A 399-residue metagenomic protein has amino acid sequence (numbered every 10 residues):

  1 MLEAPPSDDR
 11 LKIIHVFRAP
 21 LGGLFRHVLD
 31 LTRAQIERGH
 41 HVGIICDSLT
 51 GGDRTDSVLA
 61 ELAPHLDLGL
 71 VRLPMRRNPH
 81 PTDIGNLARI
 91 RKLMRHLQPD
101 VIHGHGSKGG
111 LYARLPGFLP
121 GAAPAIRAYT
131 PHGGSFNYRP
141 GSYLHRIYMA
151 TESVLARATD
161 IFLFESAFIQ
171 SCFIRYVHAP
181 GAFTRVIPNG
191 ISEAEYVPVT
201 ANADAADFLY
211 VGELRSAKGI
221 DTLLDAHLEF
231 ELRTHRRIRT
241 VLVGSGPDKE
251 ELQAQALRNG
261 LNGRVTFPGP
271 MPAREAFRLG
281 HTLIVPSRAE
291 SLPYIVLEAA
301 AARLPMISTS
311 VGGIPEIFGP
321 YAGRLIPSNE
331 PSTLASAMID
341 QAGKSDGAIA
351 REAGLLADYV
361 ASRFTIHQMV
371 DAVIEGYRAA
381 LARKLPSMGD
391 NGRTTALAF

Functional and structural regions predicted by a protein language model:
H15-T82, F183-V186: N-terminal strand-loop element at the rim of the active site of nucleotide-sugar-dependent glycosyltransferases
F25-R33, A206, Y210-E229, T240 (+2 more regions): A conserved mid-protein helix/loop that constitutes part of the nucleotide-sugar donor-binding site
T82-A88, A125-I126, S135-V154, A158 (+1 more regions): Nucleotide-sugar donor phosphate/pyrophosphate-binding loop at the beta->alpha transition of glycosyltransferases
R157-F183, I191-E193: A short, active-site helix/loop in glycosyltransferases that binds the activated sugar's phosphate group
D248-E251, L261-P270, A276: Active-site donor-binding acidic/aromatic loop of nucleotide-activated sugar and phosphosugar transferases involved
R288: Aromatic "clamp/platform" in nucleotide-sugar-dependent glycosyltransferases that forms part of the donor/acceptor
P305-S308: Short hydrophobic beta-strand element within catalytic cores of glycosyltransferases and related nucleotide-activated
P320-S332, I339-D346: Conserved acidic donor-binding segment of nucleotide-sugar-dependent glycosyltransferases
